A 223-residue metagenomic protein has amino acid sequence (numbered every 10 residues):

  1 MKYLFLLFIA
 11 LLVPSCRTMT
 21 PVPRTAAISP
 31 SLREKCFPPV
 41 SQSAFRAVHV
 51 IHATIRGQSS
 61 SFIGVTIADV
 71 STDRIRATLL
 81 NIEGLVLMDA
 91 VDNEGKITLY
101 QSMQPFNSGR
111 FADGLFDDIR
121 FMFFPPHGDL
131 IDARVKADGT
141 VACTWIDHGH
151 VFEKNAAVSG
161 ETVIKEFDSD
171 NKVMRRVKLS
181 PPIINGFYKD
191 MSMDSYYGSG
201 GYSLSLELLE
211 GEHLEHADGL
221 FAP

Functional and structural regions predicted by a protein language model:
M1-L4: Positively charged n-region of N-terminal signal peptides that target proteins for export
L12-S15: C-terminal motif of bacterial Sec signal peptides marking the signal peptidase cleavage site
R17-T20: Bacterial signal peptide processing site
T25-V50, C143: Post-signal peptide N-terminal segment of mature Sec-exported envelope proteins
S41-L99: N-terminal mature ectodomain segment of secretory-pathway/periplasmic proteins
L79-E83, D92-K96, Q101-P105, P181-I183 (+2 more regions): A mature extracytoplasmic/lumenal domain signature
T98-I131: Acidic/charged, solvent-exposed loop-and-adjacent secondary-structure segments enriched in E/D, K/R, S/T, and G/P
A137-P223: Gly/Pro-enriched, hydrophobic low-complexity segments that function as extracytoplasmic propeptides/linkers
